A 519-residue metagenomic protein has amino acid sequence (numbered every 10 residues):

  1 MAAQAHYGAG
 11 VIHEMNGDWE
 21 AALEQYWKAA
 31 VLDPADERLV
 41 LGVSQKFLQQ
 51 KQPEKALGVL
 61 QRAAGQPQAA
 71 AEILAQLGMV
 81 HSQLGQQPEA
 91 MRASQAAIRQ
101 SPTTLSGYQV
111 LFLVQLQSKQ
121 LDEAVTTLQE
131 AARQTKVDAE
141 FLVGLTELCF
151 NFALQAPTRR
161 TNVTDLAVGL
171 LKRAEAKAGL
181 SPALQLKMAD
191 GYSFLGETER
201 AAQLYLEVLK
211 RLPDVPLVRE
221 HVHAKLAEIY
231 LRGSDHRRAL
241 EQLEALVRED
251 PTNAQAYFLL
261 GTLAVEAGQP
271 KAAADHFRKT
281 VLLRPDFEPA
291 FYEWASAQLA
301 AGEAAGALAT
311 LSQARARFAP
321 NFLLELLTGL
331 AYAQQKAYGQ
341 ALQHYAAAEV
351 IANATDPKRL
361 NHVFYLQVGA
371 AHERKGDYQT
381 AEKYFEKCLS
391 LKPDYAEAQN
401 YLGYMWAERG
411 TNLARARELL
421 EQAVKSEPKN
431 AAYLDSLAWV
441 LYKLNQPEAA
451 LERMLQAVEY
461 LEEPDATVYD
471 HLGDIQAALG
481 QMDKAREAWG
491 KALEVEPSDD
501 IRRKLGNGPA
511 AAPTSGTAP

Functional and structural regions predicted by a protein language model:
M1-P519: Alpha-solenoid helical repeat scaffolds
